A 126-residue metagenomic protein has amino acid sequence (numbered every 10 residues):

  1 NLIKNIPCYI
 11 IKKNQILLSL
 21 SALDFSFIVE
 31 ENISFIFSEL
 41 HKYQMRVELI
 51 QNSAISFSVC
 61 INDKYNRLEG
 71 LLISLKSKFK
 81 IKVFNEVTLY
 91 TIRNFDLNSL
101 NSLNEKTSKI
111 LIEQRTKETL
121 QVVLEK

Functional and structural regions predicted by a protein language model:
N1-K126: A conserved regulatory-domain signal marking ACT and ACT-like small-molecule sensing domains and adjacent regulatory
